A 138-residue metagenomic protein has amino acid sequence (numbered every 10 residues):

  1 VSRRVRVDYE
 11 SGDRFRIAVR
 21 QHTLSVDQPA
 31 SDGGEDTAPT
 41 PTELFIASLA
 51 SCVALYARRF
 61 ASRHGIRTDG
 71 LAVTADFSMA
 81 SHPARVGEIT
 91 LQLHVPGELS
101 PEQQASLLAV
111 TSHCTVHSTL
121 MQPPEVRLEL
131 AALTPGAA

Functional and structural regions predicted by a protein language model:
V1-A47, L55-A138: Extended beta-strand/beta-hairpin segments
